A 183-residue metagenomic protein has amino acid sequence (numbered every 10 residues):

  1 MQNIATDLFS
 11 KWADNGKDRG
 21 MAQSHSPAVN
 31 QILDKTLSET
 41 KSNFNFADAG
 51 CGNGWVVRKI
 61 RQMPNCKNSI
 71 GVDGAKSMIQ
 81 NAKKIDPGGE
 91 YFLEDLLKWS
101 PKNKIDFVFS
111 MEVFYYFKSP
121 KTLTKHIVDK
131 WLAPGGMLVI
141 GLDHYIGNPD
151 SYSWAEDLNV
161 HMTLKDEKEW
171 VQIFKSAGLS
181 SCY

Functional and structural regions predicted by a protein language model:
M1-E39, I146-G147: Conserved class I S-adenosyl-L-methionine
A47-A49, N53-K98: Class I SAM-dependent methyltransferase SAM/SAH-binding core
F109: A conserved beta-strand element that flanks and buttresses the S-adenosyl-L-methionine
E112-V113: Short catalytic micro-motifs in class I SAM-dependent methyltransferases
K121-P134: A short glycine-rich, Lys/Arg-flanked "PGG" loop and its adjoining helix->strand segment in the class I
G135-L142: Conserved beta-strand signature within the Rossmann-like core of class I S-adenosyl-L-methionine
D143-H161: Short, glycine-/aromatic-enriched active-site segment of Class I SAM-dependent methyltransferases
M162-G178: Short alpha-helix
